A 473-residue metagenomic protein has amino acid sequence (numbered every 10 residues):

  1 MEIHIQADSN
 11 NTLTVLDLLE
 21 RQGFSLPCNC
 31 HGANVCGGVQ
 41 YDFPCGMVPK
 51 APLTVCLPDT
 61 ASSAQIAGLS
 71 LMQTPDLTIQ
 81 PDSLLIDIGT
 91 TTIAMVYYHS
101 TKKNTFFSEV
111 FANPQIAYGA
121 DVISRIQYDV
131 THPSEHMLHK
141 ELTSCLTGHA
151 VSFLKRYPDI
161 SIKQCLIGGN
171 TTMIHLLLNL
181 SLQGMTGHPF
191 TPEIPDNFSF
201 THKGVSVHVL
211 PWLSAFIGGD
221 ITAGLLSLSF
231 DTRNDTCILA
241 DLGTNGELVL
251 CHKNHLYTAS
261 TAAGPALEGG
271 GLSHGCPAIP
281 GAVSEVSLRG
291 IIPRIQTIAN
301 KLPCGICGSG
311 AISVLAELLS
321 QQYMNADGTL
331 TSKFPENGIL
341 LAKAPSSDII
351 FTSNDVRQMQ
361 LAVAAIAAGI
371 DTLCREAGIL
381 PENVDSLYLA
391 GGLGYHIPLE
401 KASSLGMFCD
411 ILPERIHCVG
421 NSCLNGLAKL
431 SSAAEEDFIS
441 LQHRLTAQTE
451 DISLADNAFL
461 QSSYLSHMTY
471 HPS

Functional and structural regions predicted by a protein language model:
M1-L84, A112-Q115, F351-N354, I411 (+1 more regions): Signature of N-terminal electron-transfer/Fe-S-associated modules in redox systems
M1-Q6, D59, H208-A223, K429-S473: Acidic, glycine/GT-rich loop-and beta-edge segments that sit at the periphery of enzyme/chaperone cores
G68-P81, V207-C237: Conserved phosphate-binding catalytic cores of ATP/NTP-utilizing and phosphoryl-transfer enzymes
M95, K103-D121, G184-S199, A223 (+2 more regions): Glycine-rich phosphate-binding loop of actin/hexokinase-like ATP-binding domains
P114-R156, G271-L272, V283-S287, Q358-L361 (+1 more regions): N-terminal phosphate-binding loop and adjacent alpha-helix
C145-F153, I221-L228, Q360-E382: Phosphate/ATP-binding catalytic cores across multiple sugar-kinase/actin-like superfamilies, primarily ASKHA
H252, I379-R444: Catalytic phosphate/nucleotide-handling subdomain of diverse soluble enzymes
L319-A377: A contiguous, well-structured pocket-lining segment that forms one wall/lid of small-molecule binding clefts in soluble
